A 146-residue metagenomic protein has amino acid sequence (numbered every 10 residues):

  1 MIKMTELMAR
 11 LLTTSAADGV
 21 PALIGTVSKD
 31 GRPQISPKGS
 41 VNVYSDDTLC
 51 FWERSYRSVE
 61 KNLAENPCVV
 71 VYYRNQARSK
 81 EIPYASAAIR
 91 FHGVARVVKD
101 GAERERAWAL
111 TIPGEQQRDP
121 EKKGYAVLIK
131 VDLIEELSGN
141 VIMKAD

Functional and structural regions predicted by a protein language model:
M1-D146: Binding-site signature for planar aromatic cofactors or substrates
